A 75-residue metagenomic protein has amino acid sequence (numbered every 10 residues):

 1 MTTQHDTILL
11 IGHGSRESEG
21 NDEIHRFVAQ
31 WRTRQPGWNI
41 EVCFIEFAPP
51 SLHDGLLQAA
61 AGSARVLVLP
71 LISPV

Functional and structural regions predicted by a protein language model:
M1-V75: Active-site-proximal alpha-helix that buttresses catalytic centers in soluble enzyme cores
